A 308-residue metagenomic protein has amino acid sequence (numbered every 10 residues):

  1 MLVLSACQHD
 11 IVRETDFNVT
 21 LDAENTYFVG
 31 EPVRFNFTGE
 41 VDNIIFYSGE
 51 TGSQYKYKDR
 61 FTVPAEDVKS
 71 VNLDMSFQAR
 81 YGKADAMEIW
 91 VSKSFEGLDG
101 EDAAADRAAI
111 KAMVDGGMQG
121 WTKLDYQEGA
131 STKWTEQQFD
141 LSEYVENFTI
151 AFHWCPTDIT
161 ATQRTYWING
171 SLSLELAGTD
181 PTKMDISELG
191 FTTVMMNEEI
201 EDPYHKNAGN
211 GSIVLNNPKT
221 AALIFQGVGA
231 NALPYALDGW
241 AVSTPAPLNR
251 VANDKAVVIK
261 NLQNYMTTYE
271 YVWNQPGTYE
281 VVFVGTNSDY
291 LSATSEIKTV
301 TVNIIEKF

Functional and structural regions predicted by a protein language model:
V3-A6: C-terminal motif of bacterial Sec signal peptides marking the signal peptidase cleavage site
Q8-A86, K93-L98, P276, I297-F308: Acidic/polar, low-complexity intrinsically disordered N-terminal segments immediately downstream of a Sec signal
V71-A79, M87, V91, E146-P156 (+1 more regions): Extracellular beta-strand-rich recognition modules
R107-E143: Extracellular carbohydrate recognition and processing domains and analogous Trp-centered ligand-binding platforms
A130-E136, A252-T267: Aromatic sugar-binding surface patches on proteins that engage polysaccharides or sugar-phosphate polymers
D158-I159, T286-S292: Short, solvent-exposed loop/turn segments at the edges of extracellular beta-sandwich modules
I159-D202: Exposed low-complexity, polar/acidic, P/S/T/G-rich flexible segments that act as propeptides, protease-susceptible
Q263, T267-Q275, Y279: Residue-level recognition of secondary-structure-to-loop junctions
